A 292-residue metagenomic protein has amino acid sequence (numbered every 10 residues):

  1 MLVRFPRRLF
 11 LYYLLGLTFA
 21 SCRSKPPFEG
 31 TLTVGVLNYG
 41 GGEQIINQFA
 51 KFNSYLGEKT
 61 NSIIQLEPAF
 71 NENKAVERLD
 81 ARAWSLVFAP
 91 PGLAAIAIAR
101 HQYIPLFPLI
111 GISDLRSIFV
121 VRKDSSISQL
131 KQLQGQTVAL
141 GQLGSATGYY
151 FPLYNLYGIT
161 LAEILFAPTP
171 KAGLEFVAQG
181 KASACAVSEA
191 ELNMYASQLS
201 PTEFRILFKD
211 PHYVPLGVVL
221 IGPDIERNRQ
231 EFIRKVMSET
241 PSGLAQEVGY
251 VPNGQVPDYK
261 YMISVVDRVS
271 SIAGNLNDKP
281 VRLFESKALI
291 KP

Functional and structural regions predicted by a protein language model:
L2-T18: N-terminal secretory signal peptides and thylakoid transit peptides that target proteins across membranes
R23-S24: Bacterial signal peptide processing site
E29, V34-G57, G92, L115-E175 (+2 more regions): Bilobed "Venus flytrap"/periplasmic-binding protein-like clamshell domains and structurally analogous long
E29-Y39, I112-V121, S200-P241, E247-V266 (+2 more regions): Periplasmic-binding protein-like
L66-E77, I164-F176, H212-V214: Short helix-initiation/N-cap motifs at beta->coil->alpha
A69, K74-Q132, A146: Acidic, polar ligand-binding/catalytic clefts
F88-R100, F176-A178, S183-E203: A ligand-binding cleft/hinge motif common to bilobed small-molecule-binding domains
S271-P292: Tryptophan-rich aromatic "cage" segments
